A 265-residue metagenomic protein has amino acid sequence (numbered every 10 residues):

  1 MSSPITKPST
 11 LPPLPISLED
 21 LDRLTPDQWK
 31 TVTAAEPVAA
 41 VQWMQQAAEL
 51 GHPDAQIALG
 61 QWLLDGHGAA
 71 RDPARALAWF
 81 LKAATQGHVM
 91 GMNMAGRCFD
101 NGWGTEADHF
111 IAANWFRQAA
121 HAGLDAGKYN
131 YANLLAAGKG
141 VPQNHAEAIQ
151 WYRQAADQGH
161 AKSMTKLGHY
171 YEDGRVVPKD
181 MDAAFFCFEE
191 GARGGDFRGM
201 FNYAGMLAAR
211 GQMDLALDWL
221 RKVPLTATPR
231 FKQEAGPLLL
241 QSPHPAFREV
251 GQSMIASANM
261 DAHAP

Functional and structural regions predicted by a protein language model:
I5, L225-P265: Terminal, low-structured helical/coil segments at or just beyond the last alpha-helical repeat
E19-L50, D54, A58-D65: Alpha-helical segment of the N-proximal tetratricopeptide repeat
T25-W29, A58-D65, M94-N101, K128-A137 (+3 more regions): Hydrophobic face of amphipathic alpha-helices that form TPR/SEL1-like repeat modules and related alpha-solenoid
A35-E36, E49-H52, D65-H67, D72 (+10 more regions): Short helix-capping/linker turns of helical repeat alpha-solenoids
A55, G91, G127, S163 (+2 more regions): TPR alpha-solenoid repeat register
